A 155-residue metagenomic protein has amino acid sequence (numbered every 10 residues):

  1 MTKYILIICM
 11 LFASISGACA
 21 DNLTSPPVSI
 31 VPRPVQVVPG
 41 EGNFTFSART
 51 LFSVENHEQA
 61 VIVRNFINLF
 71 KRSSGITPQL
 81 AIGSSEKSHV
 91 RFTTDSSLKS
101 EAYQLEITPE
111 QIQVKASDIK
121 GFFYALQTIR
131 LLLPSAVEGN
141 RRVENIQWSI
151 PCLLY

Functional and structural regions predicted by a protein language model:
M1-Y4: Positively charged n-region of N-terminal signal peptides that target proteins for export
M10-A18: Hydrophobic h-region of N-terminal signal peptides that target proteins for export in Gram-negative bacteria
A18-L154: Acidic, contiguous N-terminal accessory segments
